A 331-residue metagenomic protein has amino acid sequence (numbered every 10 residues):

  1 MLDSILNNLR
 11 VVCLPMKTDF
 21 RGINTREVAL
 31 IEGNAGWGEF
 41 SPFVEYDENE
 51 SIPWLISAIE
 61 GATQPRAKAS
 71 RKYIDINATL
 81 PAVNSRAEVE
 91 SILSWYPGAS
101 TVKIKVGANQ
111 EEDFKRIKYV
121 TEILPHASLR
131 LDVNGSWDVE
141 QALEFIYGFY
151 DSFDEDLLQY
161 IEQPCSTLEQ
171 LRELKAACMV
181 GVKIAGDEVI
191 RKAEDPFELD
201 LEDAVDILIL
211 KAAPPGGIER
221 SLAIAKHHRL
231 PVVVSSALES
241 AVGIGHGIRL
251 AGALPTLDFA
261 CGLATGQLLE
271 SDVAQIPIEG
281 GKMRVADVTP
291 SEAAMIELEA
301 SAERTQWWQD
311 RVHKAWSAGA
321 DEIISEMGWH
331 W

Functional and structural regions predicted by a protein language model:
L2-V28, W37-P42, G61, E239-W331: Flexible C-terminal active-site loop/helix
N7-L9, I74, A99, A127 (+4 more regions): A structural micro-motif
L14-R21, Y73-A87, K105-A108, G135-V139 (+1 more regions): Active-site mouth loops of central-metabolism enzymes
M16-I74, F114: Conserved N-terminal beta1-alpha1 strand-loop-helix module at the mouth
N24-E27, E32, S85-L93, F114 (+10 more regions): Hydrophobic/basic alpha-helical segments enriched in Actinobacteria
W37-F40, I92-G107: Catalytic domains of carbohydrate-active enzymes, especially glycoside hydrolases
A62-P65, T79-S94, G107, F114-Y119: Short, charged beta->alpha transition segments
I104-A251, E270-I278: Catalytic core of soluble alpha/beta enzymes
